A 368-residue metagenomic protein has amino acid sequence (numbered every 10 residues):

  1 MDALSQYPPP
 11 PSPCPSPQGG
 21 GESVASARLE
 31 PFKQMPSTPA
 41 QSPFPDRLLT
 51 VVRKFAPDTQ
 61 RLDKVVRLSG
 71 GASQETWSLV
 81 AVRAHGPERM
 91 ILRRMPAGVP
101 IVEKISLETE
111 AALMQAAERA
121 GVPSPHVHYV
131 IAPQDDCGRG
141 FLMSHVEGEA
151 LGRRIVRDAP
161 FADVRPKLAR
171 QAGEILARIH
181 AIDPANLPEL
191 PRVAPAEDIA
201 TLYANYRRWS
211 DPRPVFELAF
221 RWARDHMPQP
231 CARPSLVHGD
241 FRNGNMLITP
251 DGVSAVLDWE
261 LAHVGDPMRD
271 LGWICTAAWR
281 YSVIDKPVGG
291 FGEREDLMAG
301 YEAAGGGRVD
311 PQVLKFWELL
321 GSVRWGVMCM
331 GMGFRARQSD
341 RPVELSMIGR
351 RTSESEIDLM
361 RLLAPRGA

Functional and structural regions predicted by a protein language model:
M1-Q34: Intrinsic disorder/low-complexity segments
F32-T59: Juxta-kinase regulatory segment immediately upstream of eukaryotic protein kinase catalytic domains
V65-W222, H226-R233: ATP-binding pocket architecture of kinase catalytic cores
P234-L236, S254: Conserved protein kinase catalytic-loop anchor
L236-H238, N243: Catalytic-loop of the protein kinase fold
L257-A262: Activation of the activation-loop gatekeeper triad in protein kinase-fold domains
D270-G306, L320-S339: Active-site activation/catalytic loop segments of kinase-like enzymes and analogous catalytic loops in related
